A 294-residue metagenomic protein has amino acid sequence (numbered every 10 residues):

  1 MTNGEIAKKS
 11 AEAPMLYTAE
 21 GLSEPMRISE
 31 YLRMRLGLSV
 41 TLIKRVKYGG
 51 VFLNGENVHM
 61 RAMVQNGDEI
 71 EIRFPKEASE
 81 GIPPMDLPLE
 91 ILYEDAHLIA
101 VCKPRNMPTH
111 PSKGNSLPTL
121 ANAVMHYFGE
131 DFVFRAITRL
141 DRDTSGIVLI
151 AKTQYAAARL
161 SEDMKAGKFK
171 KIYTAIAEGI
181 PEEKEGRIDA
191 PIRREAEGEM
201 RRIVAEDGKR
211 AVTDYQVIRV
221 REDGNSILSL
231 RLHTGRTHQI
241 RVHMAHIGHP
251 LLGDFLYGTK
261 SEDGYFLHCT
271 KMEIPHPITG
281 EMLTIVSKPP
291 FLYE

Functional and structural regions predicted by a protein language model:
M1-R187, R193-A196, F291-L292: RNA pseudouridine synthases
M1-T41, R45-V46, K209-V212, R219-N225 (+2 more regions): Pseudouridine synthases involved in rRNA/tRNA modification
N54-H59, G224-I227, T259: Short alpha-helix capping/helix-loop boundary micro-motifs
H59-M63, S229, G264: Short, surface-exposed secondary-structure edge patches
I91, A177, D214-V217, L251: Conserved hydrophobic positions within beta-strands
L92-Y93, D141, R193, Q216-R219 (+3 more regions): Well-ordered beta-strand positions
G198-E206, K260: Short aromatic-glycine motifs in intrinsically disordered, low-complexity regions
